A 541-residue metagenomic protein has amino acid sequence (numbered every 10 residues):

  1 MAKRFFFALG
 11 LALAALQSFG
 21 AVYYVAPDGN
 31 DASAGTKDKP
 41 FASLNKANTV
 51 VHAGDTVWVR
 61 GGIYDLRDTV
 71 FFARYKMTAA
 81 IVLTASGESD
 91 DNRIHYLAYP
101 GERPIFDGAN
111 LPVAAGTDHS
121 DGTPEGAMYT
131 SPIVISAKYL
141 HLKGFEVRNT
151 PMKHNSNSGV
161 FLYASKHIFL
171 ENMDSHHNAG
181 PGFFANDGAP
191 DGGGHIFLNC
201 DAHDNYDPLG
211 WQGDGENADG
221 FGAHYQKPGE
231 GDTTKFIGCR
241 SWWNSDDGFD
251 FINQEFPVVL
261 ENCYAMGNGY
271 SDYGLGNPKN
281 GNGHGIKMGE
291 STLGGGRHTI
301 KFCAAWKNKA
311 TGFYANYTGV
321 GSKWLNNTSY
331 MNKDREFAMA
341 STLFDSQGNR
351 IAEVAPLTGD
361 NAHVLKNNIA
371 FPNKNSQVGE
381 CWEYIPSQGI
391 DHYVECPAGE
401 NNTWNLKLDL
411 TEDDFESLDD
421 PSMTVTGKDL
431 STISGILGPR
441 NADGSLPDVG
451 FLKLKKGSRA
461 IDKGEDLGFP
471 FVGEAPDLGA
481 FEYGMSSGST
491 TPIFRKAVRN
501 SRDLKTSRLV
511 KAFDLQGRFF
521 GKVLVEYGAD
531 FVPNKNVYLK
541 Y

Functional and structural regions predicted by a protein language model:
P27-L66, A80-T84, D477, D514-V523: Acidic Gly/Asp/Thr-rich repetitive segments characteristic of extracellular carbohydrate-active and adhesion proteins
N45, T49-A53, L66-H95, I105-K143 (+2 more regions): Extracellular beta-strand-rich solenoid/capping regions of secreted or surface-exposed proteins that bind or remodel
V50, V425, S434-S489: Surface beta-loop-beta hairpin patches that serve as ligand-binding interfaces in beta-rich domains
H52, T84-S86, D91, G101 (+18 more regions): Parallel beta-helix/beta-solenoid
R60, T84, L97-Y99, D107 (+25 more regions): Feature marks extracellular polysaccharide-active and adherence modules
R67, M77-A79, D91, N262 (+1 more regions): Predominantly extracellular beta-rich ligand-binding scaffolds that present long acidic/polar faces for carbohydrate
D68-T69, G108-L111, G116-D118, T130-S131 (+12 more regions): Short glycine/acidic-rich loop motifs that flank beta-strands on beta-rich extracellular proteins
T491-Y541: C-terminal outer-membrane/trafficking sorting elements
